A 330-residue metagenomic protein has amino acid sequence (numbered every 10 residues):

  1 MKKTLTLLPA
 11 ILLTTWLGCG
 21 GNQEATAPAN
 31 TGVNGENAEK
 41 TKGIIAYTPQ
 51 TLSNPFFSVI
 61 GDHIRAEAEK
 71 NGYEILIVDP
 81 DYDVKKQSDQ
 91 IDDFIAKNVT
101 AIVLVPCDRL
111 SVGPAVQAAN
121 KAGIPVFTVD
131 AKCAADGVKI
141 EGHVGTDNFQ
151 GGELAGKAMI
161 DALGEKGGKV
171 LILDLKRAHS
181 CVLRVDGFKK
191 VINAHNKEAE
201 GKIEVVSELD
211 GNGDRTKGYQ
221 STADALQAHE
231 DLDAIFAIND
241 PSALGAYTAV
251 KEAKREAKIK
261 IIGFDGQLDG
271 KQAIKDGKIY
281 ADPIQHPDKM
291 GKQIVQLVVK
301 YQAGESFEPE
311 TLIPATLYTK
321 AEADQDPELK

Functional and structural regions predicted by a protein language model:
M1-T4: Positively charged n-region of N-terminal signal peptides that target proteins for export
L8-W16: Bacterial N-terminal signal peptides
L17-K330: A residue-level marker of the well-folded mature domains of exported/periplasmic proteins
